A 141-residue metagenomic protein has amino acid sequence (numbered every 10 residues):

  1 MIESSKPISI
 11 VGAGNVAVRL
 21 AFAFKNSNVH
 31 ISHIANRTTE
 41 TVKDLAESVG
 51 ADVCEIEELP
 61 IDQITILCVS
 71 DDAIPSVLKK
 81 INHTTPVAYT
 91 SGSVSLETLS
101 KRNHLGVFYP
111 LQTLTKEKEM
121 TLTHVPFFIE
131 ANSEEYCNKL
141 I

Functional and structural regions predicted by a protein language model:
M1-E55: NAD(P)+-binding Rossmann beta1-loop-alpha1 motif at the extreme N-terminus of oxidoreductases
I2-E3, P60, L122: Short, flexible coil/linker segments at domain boundaries that flank nucleotide/cofactor-interacting
S9-I10, L67, I129: Hydrophobic Val/Ile/Leu positions in short beta-strands of Rossmann-like dinucleotide-binding domains
I34, V53, V87, L105-V107: Conserved beta-strand scaffold positions in the cores of enzyme catalytic domains, especially in NTP/NDP-utilizing
K43-E47, L59-I61, L78-H83, S95-N103 (+1 more regions): Short loop/helix-cap segments at secondary-structure boundaries that form the rim of catalytic
E57-K79: Rossmann-like NAD(P)-binding element
Y89-I141: Rossmann-fold dinucleotide-binding core
